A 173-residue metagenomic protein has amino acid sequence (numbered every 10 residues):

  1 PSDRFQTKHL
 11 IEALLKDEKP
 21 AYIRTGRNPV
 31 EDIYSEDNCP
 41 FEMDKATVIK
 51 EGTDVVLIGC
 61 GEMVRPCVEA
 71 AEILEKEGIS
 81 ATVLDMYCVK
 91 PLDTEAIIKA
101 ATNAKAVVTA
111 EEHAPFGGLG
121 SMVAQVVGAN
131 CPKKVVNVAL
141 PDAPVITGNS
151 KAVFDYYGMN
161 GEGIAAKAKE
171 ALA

Functional and structural regions predicted by a protein language model:
P1-K16, L172: Conserved thiamine diphosphate
K16, R24-A173: Thiamine diphosphate
K19: A short alpha->loop->secondary-structure connector
